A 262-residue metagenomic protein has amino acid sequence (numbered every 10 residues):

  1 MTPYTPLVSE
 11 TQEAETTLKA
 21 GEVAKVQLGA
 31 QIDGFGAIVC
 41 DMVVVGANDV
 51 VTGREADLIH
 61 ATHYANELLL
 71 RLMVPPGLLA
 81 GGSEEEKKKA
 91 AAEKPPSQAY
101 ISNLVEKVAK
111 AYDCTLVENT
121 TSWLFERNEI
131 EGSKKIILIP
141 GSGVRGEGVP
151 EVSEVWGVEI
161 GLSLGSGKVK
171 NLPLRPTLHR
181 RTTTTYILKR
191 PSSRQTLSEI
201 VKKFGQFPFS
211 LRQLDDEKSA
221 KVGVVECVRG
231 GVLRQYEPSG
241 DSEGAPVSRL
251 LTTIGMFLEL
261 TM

Functional and structural regions predicted by a protein language model:
M1-M262: Active-site neighborhoods and metal-handling regions in enzymes and metal-associated proteins
